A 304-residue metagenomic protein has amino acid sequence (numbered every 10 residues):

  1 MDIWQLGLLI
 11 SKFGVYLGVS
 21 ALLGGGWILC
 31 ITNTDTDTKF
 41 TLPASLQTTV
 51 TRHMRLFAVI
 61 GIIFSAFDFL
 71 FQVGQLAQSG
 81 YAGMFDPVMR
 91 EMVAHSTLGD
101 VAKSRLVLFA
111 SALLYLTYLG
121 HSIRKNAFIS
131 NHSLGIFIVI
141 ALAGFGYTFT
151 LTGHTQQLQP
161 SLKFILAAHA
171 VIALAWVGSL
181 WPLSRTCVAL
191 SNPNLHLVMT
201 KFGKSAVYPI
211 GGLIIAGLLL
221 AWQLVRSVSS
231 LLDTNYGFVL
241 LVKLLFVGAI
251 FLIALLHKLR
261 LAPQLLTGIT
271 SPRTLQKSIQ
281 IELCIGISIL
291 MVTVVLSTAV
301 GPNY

Functional and structural regions predicted by a protein language model:
M1-Y304: Polytopic transmembrane helical bundles with strong interfacial aromatic enrichment
